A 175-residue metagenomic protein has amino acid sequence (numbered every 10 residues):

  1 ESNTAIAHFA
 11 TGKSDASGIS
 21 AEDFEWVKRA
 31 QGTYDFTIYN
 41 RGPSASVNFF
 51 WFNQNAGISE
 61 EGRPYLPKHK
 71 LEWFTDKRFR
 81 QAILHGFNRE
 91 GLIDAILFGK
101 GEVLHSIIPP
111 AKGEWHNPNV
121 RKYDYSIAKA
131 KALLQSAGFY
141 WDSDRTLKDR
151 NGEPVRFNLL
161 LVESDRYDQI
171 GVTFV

Functional and structural regions predicted by a protein language model:
E1-F98, E102, A111-V175: Extracytoplasmic/periplasmic ligand-capture domains
